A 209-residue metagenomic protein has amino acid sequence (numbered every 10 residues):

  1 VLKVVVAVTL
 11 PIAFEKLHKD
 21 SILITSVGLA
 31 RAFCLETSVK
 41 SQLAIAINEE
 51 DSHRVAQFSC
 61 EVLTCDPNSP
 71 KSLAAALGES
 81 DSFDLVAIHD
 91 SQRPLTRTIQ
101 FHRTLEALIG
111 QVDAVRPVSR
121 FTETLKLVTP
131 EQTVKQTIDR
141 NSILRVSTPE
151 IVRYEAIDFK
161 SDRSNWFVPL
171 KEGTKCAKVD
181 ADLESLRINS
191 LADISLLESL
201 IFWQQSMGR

Functional and structural regions predicted by a protein language model:
V1-A7, A32-C34, W166, L183-S185 (+1 more regions): SAM-dependent methyltransferases
V1-S52: N-terminal glycine-rich phosphate-binding loop and ensuing alpha1 helix
K3, S41, C60, D84 (+1 more regions): Conserved acidic residues
L17, L63, V146, V179 (+1 more regions): Hydrophobic residues at beta-strand termini and immediately following loops that shape nucleotide-binding pockets
S38-A44, D113, L183-S185: Short active-site oxyanion
R54-V86: Short phosphate-binding loop-to-helix
H89: Active-site flanking residues adjacent to catalytic metal/cofactor-binding acidic residues
L95-D180: Conserved core of the sugar-phosphate nucleotidyltransferase
